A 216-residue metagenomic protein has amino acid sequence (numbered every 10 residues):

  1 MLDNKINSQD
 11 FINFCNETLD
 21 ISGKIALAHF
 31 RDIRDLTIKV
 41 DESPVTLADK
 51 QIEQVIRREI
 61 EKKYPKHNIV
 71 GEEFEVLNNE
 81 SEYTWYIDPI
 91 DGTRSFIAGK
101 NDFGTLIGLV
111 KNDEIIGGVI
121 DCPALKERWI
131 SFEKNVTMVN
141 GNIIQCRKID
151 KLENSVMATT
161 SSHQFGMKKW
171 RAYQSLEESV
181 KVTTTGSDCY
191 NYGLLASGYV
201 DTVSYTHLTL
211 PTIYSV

Functional and structural regions predicted by a protein language model:
M1-I90: N-terminal subdomain of lithium-sensitive/metallo-dependent phosphomonoesterases centered on the IMPase/IPPase/PAP
A26, D49, I60, T93 (+4 more regions): Residue-level signal for inorganic ion chemistry
R34-L36, T137, S179-T185: Short secondary-structure junctions
E80-N135: DPxDG-like acidic metal-binding loop motif
N112, N140-G141: Short strand-turn-strand beta-turns centered on an Asx-Gly dipeptide
I115, I143-Q145: Short, solvent-exposed loop/turn motifs
V136-N140, M157: Hydrophobic/proline-rich hinge and linker segments of small-molecule sensing/allosteric domains, predominantly
Q145-L208, S215: An extended, acidic
